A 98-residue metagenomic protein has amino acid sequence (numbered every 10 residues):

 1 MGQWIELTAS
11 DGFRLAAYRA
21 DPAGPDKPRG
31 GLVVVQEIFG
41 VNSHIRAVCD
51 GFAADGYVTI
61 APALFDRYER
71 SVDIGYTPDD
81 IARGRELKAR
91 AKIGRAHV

Functional and structural regions predicted by a protein language model:
M1-R95: N-terminal cap/leader regions of alpha/beta-hydrolase-fold enzymes, predominantly small-molecule hydrolases
